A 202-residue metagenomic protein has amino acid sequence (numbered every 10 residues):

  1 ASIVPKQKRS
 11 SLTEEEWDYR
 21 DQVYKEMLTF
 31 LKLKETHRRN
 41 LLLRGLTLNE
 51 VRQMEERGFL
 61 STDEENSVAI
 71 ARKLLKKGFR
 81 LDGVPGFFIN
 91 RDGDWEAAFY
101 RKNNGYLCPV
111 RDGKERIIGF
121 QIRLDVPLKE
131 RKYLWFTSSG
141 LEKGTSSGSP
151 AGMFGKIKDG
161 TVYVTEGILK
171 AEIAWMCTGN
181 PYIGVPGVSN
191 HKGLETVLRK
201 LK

Functional and structural regions predicted by a protein language model:
A1-N40: Conserved active-site segments centered on acidic
V4-L12, N66-K202: Phosphate-handling DNA/RNA-contact segment within nucleic-acid enzymes
D18-K25, E35-R39, N49, V68-R72 (+1 more regions): Generic alpha-helical secondary structure signal
E26, F30, N40, R44-T47 (+2 more regions): Mid-sequence acidic-hydrophobic segments that form the walls of catalytic/ligand-binding cavities or oligomerization
L28-L31, S61, T161-V162: Residue-level marker of alpha-helix boundaries and capping positions
N40, G45-G58, L81-N90: Short, surface-exposed acidic
E55-S67: Conserved redox-cofactor binding core of oxidoreductases
